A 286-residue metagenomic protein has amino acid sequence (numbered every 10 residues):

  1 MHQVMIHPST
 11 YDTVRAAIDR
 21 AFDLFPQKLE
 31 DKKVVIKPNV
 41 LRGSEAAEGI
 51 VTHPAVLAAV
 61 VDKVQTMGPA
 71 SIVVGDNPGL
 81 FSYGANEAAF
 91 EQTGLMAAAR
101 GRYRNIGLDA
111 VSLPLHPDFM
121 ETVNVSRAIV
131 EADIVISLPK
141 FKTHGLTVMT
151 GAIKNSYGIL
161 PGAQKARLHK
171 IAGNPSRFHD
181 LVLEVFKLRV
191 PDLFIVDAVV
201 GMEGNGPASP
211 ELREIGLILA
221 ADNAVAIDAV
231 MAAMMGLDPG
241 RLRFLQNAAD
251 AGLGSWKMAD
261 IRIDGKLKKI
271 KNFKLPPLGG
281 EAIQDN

Functional and structural regions predicted by a protein language model:
M1-N286: N-terminal and secondary-structure boundary signal
